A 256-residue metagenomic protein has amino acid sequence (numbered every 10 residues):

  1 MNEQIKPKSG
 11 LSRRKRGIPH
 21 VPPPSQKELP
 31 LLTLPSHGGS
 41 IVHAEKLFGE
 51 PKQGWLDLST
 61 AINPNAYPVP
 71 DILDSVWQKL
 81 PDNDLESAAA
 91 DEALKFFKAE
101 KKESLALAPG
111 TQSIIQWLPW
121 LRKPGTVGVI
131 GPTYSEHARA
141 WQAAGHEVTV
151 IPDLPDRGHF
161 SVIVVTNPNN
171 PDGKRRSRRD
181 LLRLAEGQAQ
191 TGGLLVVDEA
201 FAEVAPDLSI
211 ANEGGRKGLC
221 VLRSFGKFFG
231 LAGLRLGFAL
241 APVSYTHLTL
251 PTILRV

Functional and structural regions predicted by a protein language model:
M1-S9, R14, P19-S40: N-terminal basic, amphipathic alpha-helical segments
P24-L85, E92: N-terminal "arm"/small-domain region of PLP-dependent enzymes with the aminotransferase-like
L58, L195-V196: Residue-level marker for buried hydrophobic side chains located in beta-strands that build the well-ordered beta-sheet
P68-D71, S209, G233-L234: Short aromatic-enriched loop/helix-cap "lid" or pocket-rim segments at secondary-structure transitions that line
W77-A189, V196, F201-V221: Conserved core of the PLP fold type I
R216-Y245: Active-site PLP attachment segment
T246-T252: Conserved small/polar residues in nucleotide/adenosyl-binding loops
